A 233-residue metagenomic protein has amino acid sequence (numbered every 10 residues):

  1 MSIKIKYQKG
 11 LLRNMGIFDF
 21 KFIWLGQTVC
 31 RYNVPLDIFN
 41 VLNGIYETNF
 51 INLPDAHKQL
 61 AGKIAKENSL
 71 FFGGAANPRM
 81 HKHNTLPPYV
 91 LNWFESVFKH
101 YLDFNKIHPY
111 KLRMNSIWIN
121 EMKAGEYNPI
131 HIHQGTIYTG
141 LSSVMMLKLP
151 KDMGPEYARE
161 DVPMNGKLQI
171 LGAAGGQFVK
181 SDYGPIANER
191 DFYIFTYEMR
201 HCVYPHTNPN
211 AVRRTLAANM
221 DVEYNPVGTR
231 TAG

Functional and structural regions predicted by a protein language model:
S2-P109, G125-P129: Non-heme Fe(II)/2-oxoglutarate
G26-T28, R113, T139-L141, V212-R214: Residues at beta-strand starts and edge strands
L112-E121: A short glycine-rich, His/Asp/Glu-containing loop-to-beta-strand
N120-I194, Y204, N210-V212, P226-T231: Catalytic core of non-heme Fe(II) oxygenases with the double-stranded beta-helix
P209-M220: A short alpha/beta connector and helix-capping loop motif
